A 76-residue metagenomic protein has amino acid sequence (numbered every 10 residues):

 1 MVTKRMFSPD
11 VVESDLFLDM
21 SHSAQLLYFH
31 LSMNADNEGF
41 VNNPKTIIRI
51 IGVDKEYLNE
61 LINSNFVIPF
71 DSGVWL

Functional and structural regions predicted by a protein language model:
M1-L76: Detector for short helical micro-motifs
